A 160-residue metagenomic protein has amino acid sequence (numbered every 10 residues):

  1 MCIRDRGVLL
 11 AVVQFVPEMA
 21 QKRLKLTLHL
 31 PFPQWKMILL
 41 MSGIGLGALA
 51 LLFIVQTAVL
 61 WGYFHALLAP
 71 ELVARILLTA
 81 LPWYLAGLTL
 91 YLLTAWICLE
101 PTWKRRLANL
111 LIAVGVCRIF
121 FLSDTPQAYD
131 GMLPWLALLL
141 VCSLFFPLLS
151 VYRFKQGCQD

Functional and structural regions predicted by a protein language model:
I3-E18, D130-L138: Membrane-embedded or membrane-proximal helical elements that form or frame transporter/channel pores
R4-Q14, L39-W103: Secretory targeting signals
F15-I44: Helix-loop-helix units of permease transmembrane domains in multi-pass membrane transporters, especially ABC
E18, A58-P70, E100-K104, A108 (+3 more regions): Membrane-interface elements of multi-pass transporters and channels
W35, I119-A128, F145-R153: Juxtamembrane membrane-interface segments at transmembrane alpha-helix termini
I38, W96-T102, L139-D160: Junction motif at the cytosolic side of a transmembrane helix
L49-V59, A113-D124: Aromatic-anchored segments of alpha-helical transmembrane domains
W103-R118, A137-L138: Central hydrophobic cores of alpha-helical transmembrane segments in multi-pass integral membrane proteins
